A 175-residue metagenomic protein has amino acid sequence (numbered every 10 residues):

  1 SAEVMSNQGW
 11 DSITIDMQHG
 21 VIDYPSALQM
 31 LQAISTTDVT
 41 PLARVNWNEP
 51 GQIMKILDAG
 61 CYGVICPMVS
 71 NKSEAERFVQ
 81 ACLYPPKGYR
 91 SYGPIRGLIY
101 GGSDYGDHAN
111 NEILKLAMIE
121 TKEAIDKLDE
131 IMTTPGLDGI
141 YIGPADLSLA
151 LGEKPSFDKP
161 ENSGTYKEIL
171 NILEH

Functional and structural regions predicted by a protein language model:
S1-H175: Expand to "…catalyze enediolate/carbanion chemistry for C-C bond making/breaking, isomerization, decarboxylation
